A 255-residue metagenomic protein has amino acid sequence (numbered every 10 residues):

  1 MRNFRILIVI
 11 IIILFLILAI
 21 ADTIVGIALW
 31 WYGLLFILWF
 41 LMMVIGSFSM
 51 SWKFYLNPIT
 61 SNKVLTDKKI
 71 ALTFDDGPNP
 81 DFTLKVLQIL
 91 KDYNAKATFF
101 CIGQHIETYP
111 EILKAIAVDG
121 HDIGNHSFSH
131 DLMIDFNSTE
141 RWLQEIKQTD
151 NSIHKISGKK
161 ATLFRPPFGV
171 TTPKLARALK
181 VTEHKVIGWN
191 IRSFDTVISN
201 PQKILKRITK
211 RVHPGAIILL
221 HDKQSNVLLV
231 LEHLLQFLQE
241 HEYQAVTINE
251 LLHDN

Functional and structural regions predicted by a protein language model:
M1-A71, Q88-T98, K210-N255: Terminal accessory/targeting
M43-N137, Q144-Q148, S152, K160-A161 (+1 more regions): Active-site beta->alpha N-cap acidic-glycine motif
F74-D76, C101-G103, N125-S127, P166-F168 (+3 more regions): A cross-domain feature marking catalytic cores of carbohydrate-active enzymes and several ubiquitous metabolic/repair
K85-V86, E111-I112, K174-A178, V230-L234: A short acidic, amphipathic alpha-helical/loop segment
K114-V118, R141-Q144, K180-T182, I204-K206: Short, hinge-like loop/turn segments at secondary-structure boundaries
T139-Q144, Q202, S225-L228: Non-membrane alpha-helical structural segments and their capping/turn regions in soluble enzymes
K155-T171, R177-L179: Basic- and aromatic-lined ligand-binding clefts that recognize polyanionic substrates
V170-T172, A176-R211, Y243-D254: His/Asp/Glu-enriched short active-site or ligand-binding loop at hydrolase and phosphoryl-transfer sites
